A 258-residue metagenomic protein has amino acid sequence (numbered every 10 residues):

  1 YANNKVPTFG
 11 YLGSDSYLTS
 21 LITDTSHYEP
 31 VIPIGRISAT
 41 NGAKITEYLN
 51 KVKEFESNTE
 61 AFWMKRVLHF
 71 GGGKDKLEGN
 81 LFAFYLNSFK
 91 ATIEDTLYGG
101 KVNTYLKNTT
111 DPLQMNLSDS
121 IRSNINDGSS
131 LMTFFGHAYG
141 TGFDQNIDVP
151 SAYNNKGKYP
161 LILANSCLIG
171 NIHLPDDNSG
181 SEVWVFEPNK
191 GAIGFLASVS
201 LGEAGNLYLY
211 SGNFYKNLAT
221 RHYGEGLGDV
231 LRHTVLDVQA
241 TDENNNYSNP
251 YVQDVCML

Functional and structural regions predicted by a protein language model:
Y1-L258: Cysteine-dependent hydrolase recognition
